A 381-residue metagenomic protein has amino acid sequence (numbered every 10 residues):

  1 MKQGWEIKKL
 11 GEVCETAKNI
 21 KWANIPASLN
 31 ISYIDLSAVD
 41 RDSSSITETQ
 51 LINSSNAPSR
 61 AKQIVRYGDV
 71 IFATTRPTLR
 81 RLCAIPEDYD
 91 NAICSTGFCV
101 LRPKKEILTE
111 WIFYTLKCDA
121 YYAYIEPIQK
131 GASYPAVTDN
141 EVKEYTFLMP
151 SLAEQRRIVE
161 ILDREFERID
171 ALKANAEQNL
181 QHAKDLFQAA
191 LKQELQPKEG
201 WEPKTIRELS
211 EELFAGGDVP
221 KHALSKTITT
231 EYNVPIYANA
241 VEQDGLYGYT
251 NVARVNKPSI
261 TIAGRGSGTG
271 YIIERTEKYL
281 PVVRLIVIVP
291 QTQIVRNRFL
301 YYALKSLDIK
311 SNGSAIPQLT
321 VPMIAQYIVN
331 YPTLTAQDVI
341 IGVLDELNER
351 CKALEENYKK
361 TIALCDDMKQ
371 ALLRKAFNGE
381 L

Functional and structural regions predicted by a protein language model:
M1-A23, E144, L148-V159, E167 (+6 more regions): Non-catalytic DNA-recognition/assembly elements of restriction-modification systems
M1-G4, G11-V13, N256, Y302 (+1 more regions): Accessory (non-catalytic) regions of SAM-dependent nucleic-acid methyltransferases and partner specificity/recognition
G11-A23, I34-Y67, R207-K257, I273 (+1 more regions): Sequence-specific dsDNA recognition surfaces
S45-T47, E194, A376: Proline-centered structural pivot motif
P58-S59, G131, A174, Y249 (+2 more regions): Short, solvent-exposed loop/turn positions at domain surfaces that link secondary-structure elements or cap domain
R60-K117, A136-T138, N239-K305, I309-I316 (+1 more regions): A short beta-sheet element
L372-L381: Acidic, low-complexity, intrinsically disordered peripheral segments
